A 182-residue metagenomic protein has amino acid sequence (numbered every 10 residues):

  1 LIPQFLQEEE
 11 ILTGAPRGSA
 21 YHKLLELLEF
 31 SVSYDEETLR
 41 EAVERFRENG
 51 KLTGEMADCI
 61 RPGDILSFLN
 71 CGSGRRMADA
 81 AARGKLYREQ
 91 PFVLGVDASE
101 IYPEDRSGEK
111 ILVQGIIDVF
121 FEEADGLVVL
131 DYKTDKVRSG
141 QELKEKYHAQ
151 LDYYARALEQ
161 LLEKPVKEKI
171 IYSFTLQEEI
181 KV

Functional and structural regions predicted by a protein language model:
L1-V182: Structural signature of nuclease core domains in nucleic-acid processing machines
